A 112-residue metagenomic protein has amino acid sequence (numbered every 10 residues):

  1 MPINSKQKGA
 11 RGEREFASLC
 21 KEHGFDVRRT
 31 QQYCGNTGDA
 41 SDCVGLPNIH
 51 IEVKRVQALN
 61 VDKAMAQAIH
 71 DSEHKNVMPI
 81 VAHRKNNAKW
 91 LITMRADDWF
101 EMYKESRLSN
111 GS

Functional and structural regions predicted by a protein language model:
M1-S112: Catalytic phosphate/metal-binding cores of nucleic-acid and nucleotide-processing enzymes, i.e., regions that mediate
